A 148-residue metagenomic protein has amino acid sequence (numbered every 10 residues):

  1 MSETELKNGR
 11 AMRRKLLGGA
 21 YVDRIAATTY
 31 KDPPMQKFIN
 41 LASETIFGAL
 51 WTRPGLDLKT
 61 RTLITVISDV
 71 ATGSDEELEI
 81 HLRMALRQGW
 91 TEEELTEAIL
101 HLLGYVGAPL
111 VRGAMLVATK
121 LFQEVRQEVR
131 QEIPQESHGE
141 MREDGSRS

Functional and structural regions predicted by a protein language model:
M1-K59, R87, V111-S148: Acidic, glycine/proline-rich low-complexity segments that act as flexible tails and inter-domain linkers
D32, V70, Q88, H101-A108: A short structural micro-motif
K37-F38, S74-H81, L102-V117: Short amphipathic alpha-helical segments at helix boundaries and their inter-helical linkers
A42-I46, L63-S68, A98-Y105, A114: Short alpha-helical scaffolding segments that buttress acidic/His motifs in well-ordered protein cores
L63, V70-T96: Mid-chain, well-packed structural core segment of small domains
